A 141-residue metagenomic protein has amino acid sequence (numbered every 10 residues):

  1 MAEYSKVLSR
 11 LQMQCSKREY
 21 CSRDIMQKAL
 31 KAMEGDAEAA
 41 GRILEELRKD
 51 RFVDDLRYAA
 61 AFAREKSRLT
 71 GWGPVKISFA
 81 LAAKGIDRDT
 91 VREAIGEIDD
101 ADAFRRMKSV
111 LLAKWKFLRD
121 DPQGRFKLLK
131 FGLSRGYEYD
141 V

Functional and structural regions predicted by a protein language model:
M1-V141: An alpha-helical, amphipathic repeat domain used for nucleic-acid recognition, typified by the mTERF helical solenoid
